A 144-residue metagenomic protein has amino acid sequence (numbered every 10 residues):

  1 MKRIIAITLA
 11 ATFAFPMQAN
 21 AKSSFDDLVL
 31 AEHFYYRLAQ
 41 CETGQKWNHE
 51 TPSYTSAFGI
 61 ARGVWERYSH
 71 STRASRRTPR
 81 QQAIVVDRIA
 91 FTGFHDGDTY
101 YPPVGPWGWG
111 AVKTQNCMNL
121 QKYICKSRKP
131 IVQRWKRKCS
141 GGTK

Functional and structural regions predicted by a protein language model:
M1-K2, A21, S127, Q133: Short, intrinsically disordered low-complexity segments
K2-T43: Export/targeting segments at the very N-terminus of extracytoplasmic proteins
K46: Short glycine/Trp-rich loop-beta-loop segment that forms part of the substrate-binding cleft
P52-F58, R62-K144: Catalytic and binding regions of secreted/periplasmic enzymes and modules that target cell-wall glycans
